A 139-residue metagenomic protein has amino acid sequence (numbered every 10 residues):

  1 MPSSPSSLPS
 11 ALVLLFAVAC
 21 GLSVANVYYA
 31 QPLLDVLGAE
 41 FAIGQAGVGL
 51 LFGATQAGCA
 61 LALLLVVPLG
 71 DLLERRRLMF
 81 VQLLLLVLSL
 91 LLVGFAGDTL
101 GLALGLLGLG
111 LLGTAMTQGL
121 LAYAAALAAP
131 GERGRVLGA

Functional and structural regions predicted by a protein language model:
L8-P32: Pair of pore-lining "gating" transmembrane helices in MFS-fold secondary transporters
L15, L100-L106: Short hydrophobic/alpha-helical segments at membrane-entry points of transmembrane helices in Major Facilitator
A19, M79-L85, S89, G105-G108 (+1 more regions): Residue-level signature of the transmembrane alpha-helical cores of Major Facilitator Superfamily-type secondary
Y28, Q56-L64: Residue-level signature of mid-helix packing/kink "hotspots" within the transmembrane helices of 12-pass Major
Y29-A42: Membrane-interface helix caps of multi-pass secondary transporters
G44-F52, L137: Juxtamembrane helix-start elements in MFS-like secondary transporters
L61-L100: Conserved MFS/SLC helix-loop-helix module at the cytosolic interface between two early adjacent transmembrane helices
G105-A139: Cytoplasmic helix-loop-helix junction between adjacent transmembrane helices in 12-TM secondary transporters
